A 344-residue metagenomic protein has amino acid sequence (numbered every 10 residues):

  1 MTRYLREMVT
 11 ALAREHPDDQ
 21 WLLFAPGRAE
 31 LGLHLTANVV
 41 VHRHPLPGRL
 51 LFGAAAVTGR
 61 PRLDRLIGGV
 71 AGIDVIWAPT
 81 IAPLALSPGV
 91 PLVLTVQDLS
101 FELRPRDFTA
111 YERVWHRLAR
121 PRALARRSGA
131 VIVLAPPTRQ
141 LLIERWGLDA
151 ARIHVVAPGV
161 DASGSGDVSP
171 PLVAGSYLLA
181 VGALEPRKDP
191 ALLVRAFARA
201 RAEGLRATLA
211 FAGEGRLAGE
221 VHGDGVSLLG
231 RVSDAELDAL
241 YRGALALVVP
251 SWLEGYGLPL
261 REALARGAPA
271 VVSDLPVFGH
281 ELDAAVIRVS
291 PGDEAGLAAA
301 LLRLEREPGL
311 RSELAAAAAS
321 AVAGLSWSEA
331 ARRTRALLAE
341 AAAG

Functional and structural regions predicted by a protein language model:
M1-G344: Carbohydrate transferase catalytic cores enriched for Leloir-type hexosyltransferases
